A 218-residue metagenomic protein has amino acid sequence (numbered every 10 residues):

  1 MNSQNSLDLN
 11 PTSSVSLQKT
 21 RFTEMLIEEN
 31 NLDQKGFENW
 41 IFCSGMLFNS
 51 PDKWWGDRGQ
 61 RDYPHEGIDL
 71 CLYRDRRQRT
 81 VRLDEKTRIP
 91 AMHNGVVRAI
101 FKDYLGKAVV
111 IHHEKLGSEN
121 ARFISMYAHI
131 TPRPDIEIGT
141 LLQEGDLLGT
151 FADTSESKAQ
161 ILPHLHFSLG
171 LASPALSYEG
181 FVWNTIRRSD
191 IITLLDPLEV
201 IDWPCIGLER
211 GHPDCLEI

Functional and structural regions predicted by a protein language model:
N2-K107, E144, L194-I218: Surface-exposed, glycine-biased beta-strand/turn segments
M46-F48, L72-R74, H93-G95, K115 (+3 more regions): Short, flexible loop/turn elements at secondary-structure junctions
I68-V81, F123-T131, L169, P174-E179: Small beta-barrel nucleic-acid-binding modules, principally OB-folds
D84-K86, A91-P132, H164-H166: Zn2+-dependent peptidoglycan hydrolase active-site motif and core
I111-H112, T140-E217: Conserved, short, structured surface segments that act as functional micro-motifs
